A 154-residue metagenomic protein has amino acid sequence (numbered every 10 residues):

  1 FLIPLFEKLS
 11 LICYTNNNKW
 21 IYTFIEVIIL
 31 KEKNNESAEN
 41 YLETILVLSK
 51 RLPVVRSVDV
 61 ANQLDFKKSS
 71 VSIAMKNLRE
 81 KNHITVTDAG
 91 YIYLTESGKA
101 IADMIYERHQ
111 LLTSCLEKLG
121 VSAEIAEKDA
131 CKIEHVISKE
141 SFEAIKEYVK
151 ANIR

Functional and structural regions predicted by a protein language model:
L2, E7, C13-E26, K128-R154: C-terminal regulatory/oligomerization modules of transcriptional regulators
E32-F66: N-terminal helix-turn-helix DNA-binding core of bacterial DNA-binding proteins
S37-N40, R56, S97, R108 (+1 more regions): N-terminal positioning helix adjacent to the helix-turn-helix/winged-helix DNA-binding module
E43, I73, K128: DNA-binding alpha-helical recognition surfaces that contact promoter or target DNA
S57-D88: Canonical helix-turn-helix DNA-binding module
G90-R108: Basic, amphipathic "hinge/linker" alpha-helix immediately C-terminal to the N-terminal HTH DNA-binding motif
Y106-K139: Arg/Lys-rich, alpha-helical DNA-contact motif
